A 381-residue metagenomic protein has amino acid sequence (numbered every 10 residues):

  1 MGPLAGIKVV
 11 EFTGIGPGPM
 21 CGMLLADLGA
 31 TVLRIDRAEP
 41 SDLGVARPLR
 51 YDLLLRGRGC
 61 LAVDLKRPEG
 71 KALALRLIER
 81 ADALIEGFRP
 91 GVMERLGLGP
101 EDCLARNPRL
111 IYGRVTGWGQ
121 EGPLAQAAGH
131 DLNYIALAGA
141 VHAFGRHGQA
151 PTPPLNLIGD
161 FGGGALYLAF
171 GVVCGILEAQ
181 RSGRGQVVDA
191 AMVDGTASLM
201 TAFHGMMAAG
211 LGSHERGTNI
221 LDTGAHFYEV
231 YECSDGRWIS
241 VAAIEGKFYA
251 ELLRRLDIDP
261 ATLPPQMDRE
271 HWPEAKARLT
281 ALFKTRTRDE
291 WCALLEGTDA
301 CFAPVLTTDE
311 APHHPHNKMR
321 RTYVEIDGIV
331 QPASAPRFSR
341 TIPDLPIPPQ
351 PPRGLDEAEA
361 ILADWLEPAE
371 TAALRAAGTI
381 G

Functional and structural regions predicted by a protein language model:
M1-G171, G175-R181, E359-G381: N-terminal helix-loop segment corresponding to the beta1-alpha1 unit of nucleotide/adenylate-binding folds
E39, W118-G119, M192-A197, D235-R237 (+2 more regions): Glycine-rich beta-alpha junction loops
Q120, Q149-G159, Q180-T196, R216-T223: Conserved Rossmann-fold dehydrogenase catalytic segment
A138, G164-G185, S198-G210, E251-P260: Oxidoreductase and adenylate-handling cofactor-binding alpha/beta cores
A150-G159, C233-R237, T341-D344: Flexible glycine/proline-enriched surface loops and loop-helix/loop-strand junctions
H226-T298, F302, T371, A377: Aromatic-enriched alpha-helical interface/lid elements that frame and gate functional surfaces
E296-P346: A glycine-rich dinucleotide-binding beta-alpha-beta segment and adjacent secondary-structure elements that constitute
I326-A377: Flexible, small-/acidic-enriched active-site or ligand-binding loops
